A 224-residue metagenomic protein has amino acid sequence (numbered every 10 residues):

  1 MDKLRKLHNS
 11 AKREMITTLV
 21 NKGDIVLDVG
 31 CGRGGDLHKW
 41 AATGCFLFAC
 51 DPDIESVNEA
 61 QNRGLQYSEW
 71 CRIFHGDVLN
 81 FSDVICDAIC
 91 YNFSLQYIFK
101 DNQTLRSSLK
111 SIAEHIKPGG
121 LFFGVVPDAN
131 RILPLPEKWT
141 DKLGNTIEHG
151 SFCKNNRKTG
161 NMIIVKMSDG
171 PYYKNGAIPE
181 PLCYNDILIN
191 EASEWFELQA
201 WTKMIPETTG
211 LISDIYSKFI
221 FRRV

Functional and structural regions predicted by a protein language model:
R5-K22, K39: Conserved alpha-helix/loop element of class I SAM-dependent methyltransferases that forms part of the SAM/SAH-binding
G23-G32: Conserved class I S-adenosyl-L-methionine
G34-V78: Class I SAM-dependent methyltransferase SAM/SAH-binding core
F81-I89: A short acidic, Gly/Pro-enriched loop at the edge of an enzyme's catalytic core that lines a small-molecule cofactor
N92-L95: Residues lining the SAM
T104-P118: A short glycine-rich, Lys/Arg-flanked "PGG" loop and its adjoining helix->strand segment in the class I
F123-N190: SAM-dependent methyltransferase
K166-V224: C-terminal lobe and adjacent flexible extensions of AdoMet/dcAdoMet transferase-like proteins
